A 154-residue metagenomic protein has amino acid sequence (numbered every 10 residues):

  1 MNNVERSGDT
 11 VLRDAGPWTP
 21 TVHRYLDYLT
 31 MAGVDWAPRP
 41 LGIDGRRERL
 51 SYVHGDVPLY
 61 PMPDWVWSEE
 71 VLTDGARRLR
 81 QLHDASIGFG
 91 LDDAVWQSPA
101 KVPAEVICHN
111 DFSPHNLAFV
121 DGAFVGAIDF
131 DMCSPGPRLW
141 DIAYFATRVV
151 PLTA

Functional and structural regions predicted by a protein language model:
M1-N3, G8-A85: A conserved alpha-helical element in kinase catalytic cores
R6-D9, F119-V125: Active-site beta-strand-loop-beta-strand hairpin of nuclease catalytic cores that positions key catalytic residues
G42-R46, G90-K101: Short, glycine/charge-rich beta-strand/loop segments that flank catalytic centers and engage negatively charged groups
P61-W96, E105-N110, H115, F119-V120: Conserved kinase catalytic-core helix
I107, G126-D129: Pre-DFG segment of protein kinase catalytic domains
D111, D129-D131, D141: Acidic active-site catalytic centers that drive phospho-/nucleotidyl reactions and related ester hydrolyses
V125, C133-P135: Activation segment
I142-A154: Active-site activation/catalytic loop segments of kinase-like enzymes and analogous catalytic loops in related
